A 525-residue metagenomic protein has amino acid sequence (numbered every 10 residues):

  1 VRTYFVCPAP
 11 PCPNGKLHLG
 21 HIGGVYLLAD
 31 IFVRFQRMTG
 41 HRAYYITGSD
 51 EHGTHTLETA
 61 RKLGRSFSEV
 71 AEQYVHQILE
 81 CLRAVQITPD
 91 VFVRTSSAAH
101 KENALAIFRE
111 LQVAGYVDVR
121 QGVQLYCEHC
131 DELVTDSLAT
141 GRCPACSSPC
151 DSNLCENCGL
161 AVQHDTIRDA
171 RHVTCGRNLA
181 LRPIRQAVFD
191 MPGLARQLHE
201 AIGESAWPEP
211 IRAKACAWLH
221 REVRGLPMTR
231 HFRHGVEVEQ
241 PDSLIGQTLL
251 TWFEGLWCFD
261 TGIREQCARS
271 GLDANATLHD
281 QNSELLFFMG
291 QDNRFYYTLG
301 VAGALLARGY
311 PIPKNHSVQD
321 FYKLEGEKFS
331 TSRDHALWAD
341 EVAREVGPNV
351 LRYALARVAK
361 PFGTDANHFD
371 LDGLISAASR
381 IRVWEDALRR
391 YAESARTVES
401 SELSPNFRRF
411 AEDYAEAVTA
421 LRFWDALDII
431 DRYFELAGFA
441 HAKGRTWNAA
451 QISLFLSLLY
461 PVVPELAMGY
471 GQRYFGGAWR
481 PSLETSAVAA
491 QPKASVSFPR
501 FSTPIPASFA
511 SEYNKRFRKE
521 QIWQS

Functional and structural regions predicted by a protein language model:
V1-T3, G48, R120-C130, G141-N157 (+2 more regions): Basic, alpha-helical terminal appendages of large translation-related enzymes
R2-A29, V33-T39, I46-T47, A99-E102 (+4 more regions): Structured secondary-structure scaffolds
R2-H199, W523-S525: N-terminal, positively charged nucleic-acid-binding surface of large information/translation enzymes
I31, H55, Q77, A106-I107 (+4 more regions): Short Gly/charged-rich anion-binding patches and loops
Y74-V75, A104, F108, F407-Y414 (+2 more regions): Short amphipathic alpha-helical coiled-coil/interface segments
R109, D118, A378-R382, P464 (+1 more regions): Structured, non-catalytic alpha/beta "coupling" segments that mediate domain-domain communication and provide generic
Q112-Q121, G309-Y310, A392-R396: Proline-centered turn/helix-capping motifs that create local helix->coil transitions or kinks
Y126-H129, Q319-Y322, K360, D370-S376 (+2 more regions): A glycine-rich phosphate-binding loop feature that marks nucleotide/adenosyl-phosphate handling sites
